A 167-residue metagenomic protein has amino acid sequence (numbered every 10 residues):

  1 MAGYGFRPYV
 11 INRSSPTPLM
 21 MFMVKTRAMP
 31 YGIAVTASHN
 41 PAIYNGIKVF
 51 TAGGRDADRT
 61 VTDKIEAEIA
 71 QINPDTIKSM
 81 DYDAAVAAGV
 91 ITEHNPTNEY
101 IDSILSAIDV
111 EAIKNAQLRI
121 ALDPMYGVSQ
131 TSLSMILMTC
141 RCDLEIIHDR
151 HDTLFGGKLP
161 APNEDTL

Functional and structural regions predicted by a protein language model:
M1-Y44, M135-L167: N-terminal small/polar loop signature for handling phosphorylated ligands or for N-terminal nucleophile
N45-L167: Gly/Ser/Thr-enriched, mixed-charge loops and adjacent short helices that form phosphate/oxyanion-binding elements
